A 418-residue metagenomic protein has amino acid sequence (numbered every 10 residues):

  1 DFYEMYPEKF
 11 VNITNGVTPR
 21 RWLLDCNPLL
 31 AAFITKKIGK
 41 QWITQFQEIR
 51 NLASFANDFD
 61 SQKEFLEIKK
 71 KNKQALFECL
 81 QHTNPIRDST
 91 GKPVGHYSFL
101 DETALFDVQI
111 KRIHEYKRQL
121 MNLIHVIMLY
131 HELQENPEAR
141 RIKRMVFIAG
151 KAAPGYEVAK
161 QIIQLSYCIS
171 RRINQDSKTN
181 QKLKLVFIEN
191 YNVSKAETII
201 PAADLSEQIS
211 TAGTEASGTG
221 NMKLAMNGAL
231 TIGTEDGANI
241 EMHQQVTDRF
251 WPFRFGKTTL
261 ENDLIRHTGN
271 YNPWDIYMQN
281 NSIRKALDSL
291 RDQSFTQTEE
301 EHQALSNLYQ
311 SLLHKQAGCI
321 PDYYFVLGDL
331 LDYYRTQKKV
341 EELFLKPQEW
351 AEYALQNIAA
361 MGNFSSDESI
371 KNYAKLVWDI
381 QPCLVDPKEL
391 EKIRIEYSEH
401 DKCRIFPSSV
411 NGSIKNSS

Functional and structural regions predicted by a protein language model:
D1, G16, F33, K37 (+14 more regions): Generic, well-ordered alpha-helical scaffold segments in large soluble proteins
D1-F2, Y6-T14, R21, N27-I34 (+7 more regions): Structured aminoacyl-transfer and RNA-binding surfaces used for tRNA recognition/handling in the translation apparatus
F2-M5, I173-N180, Q245-T247: Short, conserved catalytic or adaptor-binding loops enriched in Gly and charged residues
Y6, T14-F55, P201-A202, I209-A354 (+2 more regions): Catalytic binding pocket for nucleotide-activated donors in carbohydrate/polymer assembly enzymes
R20, Q62-L66, Y116, G155-A159 (+5 more regions): Hydrophobic alpha-helical scaffolding
L23-F99: Extended, charge-enriched "interface" segments that sit outside catalytic cores
K70-E197, T211, K388, K392: Long, K/E/R/D-enriched contiguous segments that form extended
L384-S418: Acidic, low-complexity intrinsically disordered tails
